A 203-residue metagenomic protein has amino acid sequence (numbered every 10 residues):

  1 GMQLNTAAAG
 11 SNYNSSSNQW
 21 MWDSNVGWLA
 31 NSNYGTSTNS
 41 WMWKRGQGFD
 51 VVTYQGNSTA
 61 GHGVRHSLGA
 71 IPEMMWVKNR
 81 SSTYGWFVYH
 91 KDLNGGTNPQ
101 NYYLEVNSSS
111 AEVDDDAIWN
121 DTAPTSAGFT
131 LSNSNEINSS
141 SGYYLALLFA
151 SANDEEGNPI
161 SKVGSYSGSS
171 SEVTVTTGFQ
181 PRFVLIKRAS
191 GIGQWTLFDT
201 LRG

Functional and structural regions predicted by a protein language model:
G1-G203: Surface-exposed molecular-recognition determinants
